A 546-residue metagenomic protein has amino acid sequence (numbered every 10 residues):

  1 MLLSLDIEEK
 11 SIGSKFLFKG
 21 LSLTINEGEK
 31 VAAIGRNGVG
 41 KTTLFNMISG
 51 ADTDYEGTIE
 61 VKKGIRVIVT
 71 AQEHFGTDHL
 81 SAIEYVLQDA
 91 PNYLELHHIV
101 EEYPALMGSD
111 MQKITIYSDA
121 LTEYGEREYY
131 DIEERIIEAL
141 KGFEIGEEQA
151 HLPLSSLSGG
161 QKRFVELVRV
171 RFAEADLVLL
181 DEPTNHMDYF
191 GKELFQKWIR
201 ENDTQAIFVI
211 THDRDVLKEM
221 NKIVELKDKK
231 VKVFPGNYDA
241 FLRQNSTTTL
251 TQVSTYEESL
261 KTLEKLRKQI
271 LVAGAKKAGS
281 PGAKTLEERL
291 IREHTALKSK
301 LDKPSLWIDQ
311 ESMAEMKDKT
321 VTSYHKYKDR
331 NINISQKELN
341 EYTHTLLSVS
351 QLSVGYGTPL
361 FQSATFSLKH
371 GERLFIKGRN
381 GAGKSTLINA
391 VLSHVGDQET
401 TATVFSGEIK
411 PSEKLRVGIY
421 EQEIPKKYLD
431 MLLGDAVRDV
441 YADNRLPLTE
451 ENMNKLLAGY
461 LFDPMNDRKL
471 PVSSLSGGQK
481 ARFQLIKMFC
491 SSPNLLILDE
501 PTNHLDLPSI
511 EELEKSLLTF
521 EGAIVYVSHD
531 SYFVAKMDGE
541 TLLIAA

Functional and structural regions predicted by a protein language model:
M1-S254, R330-A546: ABC ATP-binding cassette signature C-motif
H98, S246-K277, E288-P304: C-terminal boundary and immediately downstream tail of ABC-type ATPase nucleotide-binding domains
I114-S118, G282-E287: Short, charged, amphipathic alpha-helical segments
E123-I136, E293-I308: Amphipathic alpha-helical coiled-coil segments
R267-P281, E288-K298, V321-H325, I332-N333 (+2 more regions): Alpha-helical coupling/stalk and coiled-coil linker elements that connect catalytic or binding modules and transmit
R292, M316-D318, K384: Eukaryote-specific, cytoplasm-facing alpha-helical/coiled-coil scaffolding segments in long proteins
D302-N331: Charged, glycine/proline-rich intrinsically disordered loops and linkers
